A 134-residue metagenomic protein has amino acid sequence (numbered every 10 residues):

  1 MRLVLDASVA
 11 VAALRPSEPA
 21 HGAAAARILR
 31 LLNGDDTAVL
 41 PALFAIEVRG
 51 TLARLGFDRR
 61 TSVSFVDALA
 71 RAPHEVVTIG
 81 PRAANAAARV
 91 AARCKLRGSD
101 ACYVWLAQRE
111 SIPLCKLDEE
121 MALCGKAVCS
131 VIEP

Functional and structural regions predicted by a protein language model:
M1-L40, R54-D67: Short, well-structured N-terminal submotif of metal-dependent ribonuclease cores
R2, A45, V77, V104-P134: Acidic, PIN/NYN-like endoribonuclease modules and their adjacent C-terminal/linker elements
L32, A70, Q108: Anion (oxyanion) recognition and catalysis
T37-V39, A72, P113: Short loop->beta-strand "edge-of-pocket" segments that line small-molecule binding or catalytic clefts across diverse
L40-A42, R97: Short, proline-centered helix/strand-breaking motifs
H74-L117: Active-site neighborhoods of divalent-metal-dependent phosphate/nucleic-acid chemistry enzymes
